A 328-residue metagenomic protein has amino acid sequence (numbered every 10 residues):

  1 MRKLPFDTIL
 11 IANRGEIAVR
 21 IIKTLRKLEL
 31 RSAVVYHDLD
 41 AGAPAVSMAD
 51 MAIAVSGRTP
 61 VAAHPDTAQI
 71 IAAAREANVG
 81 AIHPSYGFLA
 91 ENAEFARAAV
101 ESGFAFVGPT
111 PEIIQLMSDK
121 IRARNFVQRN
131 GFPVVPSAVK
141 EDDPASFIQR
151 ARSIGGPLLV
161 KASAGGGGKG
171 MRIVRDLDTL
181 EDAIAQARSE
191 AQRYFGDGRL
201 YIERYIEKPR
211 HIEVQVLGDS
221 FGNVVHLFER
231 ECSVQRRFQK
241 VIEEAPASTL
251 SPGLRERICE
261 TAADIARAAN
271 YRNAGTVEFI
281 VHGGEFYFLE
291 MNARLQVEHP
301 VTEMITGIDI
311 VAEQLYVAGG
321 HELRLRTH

Functional and structural regions predicted by a protein language model:
M1-V277, V281-I305, R324: N-terminal beta-alpha lobe that positions the nucleotide/phosphoryl donor in ATP/NTP-coupled carboxylate activation
T302-E303, I308-H328: Catalytic cores of soluble metabolic enzymes centered on carboxylation/carboxyl-transfer
